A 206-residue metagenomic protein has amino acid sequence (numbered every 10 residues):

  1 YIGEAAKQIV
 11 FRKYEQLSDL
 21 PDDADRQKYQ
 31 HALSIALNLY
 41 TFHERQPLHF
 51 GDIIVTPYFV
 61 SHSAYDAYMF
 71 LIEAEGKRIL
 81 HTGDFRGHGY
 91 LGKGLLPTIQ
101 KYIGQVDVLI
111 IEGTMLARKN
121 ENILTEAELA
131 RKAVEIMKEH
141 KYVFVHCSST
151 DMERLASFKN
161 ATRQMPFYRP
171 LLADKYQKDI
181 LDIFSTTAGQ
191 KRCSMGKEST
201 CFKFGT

Functional and structural regions predicted by a protein language model:
Y1-E153, S157-R163: His/Asp/Glu-rich metal-coordinating catalytic cores of metallo-dependent phosphodiesterases/hydrolases acting on
E4, H146-S149, L171-D174, G205-T206: Structural motif
R131, R163-M165, A188-R192: Short, charged low-complexity intrinsically disordered segments located at boundaries of structured domains
L172-T206: A contiguous, basic/glycine-rich beta-loop/short-helix subdomain that forms a polymer-engagement track
